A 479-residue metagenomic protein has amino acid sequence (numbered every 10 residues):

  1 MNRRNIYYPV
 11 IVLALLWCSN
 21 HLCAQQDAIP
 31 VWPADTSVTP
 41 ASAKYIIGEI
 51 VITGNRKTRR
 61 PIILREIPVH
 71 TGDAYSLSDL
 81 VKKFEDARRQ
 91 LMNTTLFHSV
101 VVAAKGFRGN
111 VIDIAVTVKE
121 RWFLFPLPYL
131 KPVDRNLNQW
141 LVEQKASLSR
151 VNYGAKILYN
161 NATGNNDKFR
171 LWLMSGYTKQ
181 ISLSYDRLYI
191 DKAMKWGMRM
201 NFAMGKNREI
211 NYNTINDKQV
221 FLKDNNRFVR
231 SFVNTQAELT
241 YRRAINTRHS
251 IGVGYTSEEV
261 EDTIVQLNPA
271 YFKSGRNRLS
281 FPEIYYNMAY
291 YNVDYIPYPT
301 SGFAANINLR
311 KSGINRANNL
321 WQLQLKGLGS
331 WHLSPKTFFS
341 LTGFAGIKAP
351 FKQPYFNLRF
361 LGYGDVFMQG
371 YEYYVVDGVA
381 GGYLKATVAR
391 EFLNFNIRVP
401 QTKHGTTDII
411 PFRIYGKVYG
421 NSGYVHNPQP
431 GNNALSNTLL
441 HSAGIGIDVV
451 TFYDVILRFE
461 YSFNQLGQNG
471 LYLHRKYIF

Functional and structural regions predicted by a protein language model:
M1-A28, F479: Bacterial Sec-dependent N-terminal signal peptides
Q25-L137, K156, R170-Y189, L323-K326 (+2 more regions): Periplasmic polypeptide-binding modules associated with outer-membrane biogenesis and secretion
V118-Y285, Y290-V293, F360-G382, V450 (+1 more regions): Gram-negative/organellar outer-membrane beta-barrel architecture
A203-N207, T256-E258, I307-I314, G346-P350 (+1 more regions): Short glycine-rich beta-strand segments
Y271-F272, S280, N357-F367, Y424-V425 (+1 more regions): Solvent-exposed, glycine/polar-rich loop segments of beta-barrel outer-membrane systems
F281-I409: C-terminal outer-membrane beta-barrel translocator/porin domains of Gram-negative envelope proteins and their
E372-D377, T406, P430-S436, S462: Short, contiguous acidic/charged loop-to-helix segments that flank catalytic cores in large enzymes
A389-I397, Q401, T407-A443: Outer-membrane beta-barrel transmembrane domain signature
